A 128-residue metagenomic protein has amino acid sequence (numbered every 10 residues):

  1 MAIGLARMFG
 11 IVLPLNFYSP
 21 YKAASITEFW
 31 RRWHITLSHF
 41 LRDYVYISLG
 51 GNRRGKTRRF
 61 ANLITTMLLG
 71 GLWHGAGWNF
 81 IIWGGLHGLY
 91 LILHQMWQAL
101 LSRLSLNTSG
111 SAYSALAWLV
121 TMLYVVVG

Functional and structural regions predicted by a protein language model:
M1-G128: Membrane-embedded transmembrane alpha-helical bundles that form the catalytic cores of multi-pass lipid-modifying
